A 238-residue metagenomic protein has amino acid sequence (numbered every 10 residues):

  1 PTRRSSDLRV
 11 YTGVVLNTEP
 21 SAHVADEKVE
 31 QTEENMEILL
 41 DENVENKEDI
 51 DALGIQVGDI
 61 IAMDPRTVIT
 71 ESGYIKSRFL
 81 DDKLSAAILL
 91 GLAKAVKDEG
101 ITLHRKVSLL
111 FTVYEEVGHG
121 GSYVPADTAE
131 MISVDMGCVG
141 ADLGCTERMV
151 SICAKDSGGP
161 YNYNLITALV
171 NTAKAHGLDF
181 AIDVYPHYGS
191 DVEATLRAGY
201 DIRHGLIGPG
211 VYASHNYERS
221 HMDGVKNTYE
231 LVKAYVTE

Functional and structural regions predicted by a protein language model:
R3-E238: N-terminal hydrophobic/helix-forming segments and targeting peptides
